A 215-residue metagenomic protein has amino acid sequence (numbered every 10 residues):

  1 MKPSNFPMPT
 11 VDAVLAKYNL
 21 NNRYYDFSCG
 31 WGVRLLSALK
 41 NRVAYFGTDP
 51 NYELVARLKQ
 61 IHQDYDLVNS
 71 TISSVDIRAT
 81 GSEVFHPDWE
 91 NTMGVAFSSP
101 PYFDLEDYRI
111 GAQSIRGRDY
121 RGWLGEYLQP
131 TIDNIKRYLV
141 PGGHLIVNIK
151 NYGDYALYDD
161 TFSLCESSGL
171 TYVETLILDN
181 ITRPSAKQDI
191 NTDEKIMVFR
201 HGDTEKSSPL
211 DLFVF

Functional and structural regions predicted by a protein language model:
M1-F215: Class I S-adenosyl-L-methionine-dependent methyltransferase catalytic core
